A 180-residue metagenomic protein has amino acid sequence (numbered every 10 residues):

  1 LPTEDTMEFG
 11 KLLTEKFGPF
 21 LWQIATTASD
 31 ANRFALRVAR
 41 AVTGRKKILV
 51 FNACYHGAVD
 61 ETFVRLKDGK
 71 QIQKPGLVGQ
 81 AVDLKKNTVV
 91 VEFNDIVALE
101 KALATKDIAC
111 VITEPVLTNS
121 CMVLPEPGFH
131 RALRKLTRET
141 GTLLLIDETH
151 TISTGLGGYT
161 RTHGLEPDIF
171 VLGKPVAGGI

Functional and structural regions predicted by a protein language model:
L1-R45: Glycine-rich loop-to-alpha-helix module at the N-terminal edge of alpha/beta enzyme cores
W22-A25, V50-F51, T113, L144-E148 (+1 more regions): General beta-strand structural signal in soluble alpha/beta enzymes
A41-F63: Conserved PLP-anchoring active-site segment centered on the Schiff-base-forming lysine
V42, R138-T140: Helix C-cap/helix->beta junction micro-motif
Y55-V116, L124: PLP-dependent aminotransferase-class I/II
E114-P127, T142-H163: Conserved PLP phosphate-binding loop immediately N-terminal to the Schiff-base lysine helix in PLP-dependent enzymes
L165-I180: Active-site PLP attachment segment
